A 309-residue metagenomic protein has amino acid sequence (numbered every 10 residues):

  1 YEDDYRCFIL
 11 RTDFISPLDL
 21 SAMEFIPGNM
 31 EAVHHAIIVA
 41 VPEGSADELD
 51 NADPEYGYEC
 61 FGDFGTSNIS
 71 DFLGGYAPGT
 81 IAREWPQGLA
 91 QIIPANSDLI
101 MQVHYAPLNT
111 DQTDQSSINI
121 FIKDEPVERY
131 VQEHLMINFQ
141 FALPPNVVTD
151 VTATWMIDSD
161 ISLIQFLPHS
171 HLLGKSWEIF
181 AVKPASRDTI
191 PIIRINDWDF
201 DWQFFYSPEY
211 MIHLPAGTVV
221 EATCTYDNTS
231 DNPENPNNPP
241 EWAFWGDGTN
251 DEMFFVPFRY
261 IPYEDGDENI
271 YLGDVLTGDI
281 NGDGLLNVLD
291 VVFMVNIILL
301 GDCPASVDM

Functional and structural regions predicted by a protein language model:
Y1-S162, L167-I270: Beta-strand-centric surfaces of beta-sandwich/beta-rich domains
N269-M309: Cellulosome-associated attachment modules in secreted, modular CAZymes
